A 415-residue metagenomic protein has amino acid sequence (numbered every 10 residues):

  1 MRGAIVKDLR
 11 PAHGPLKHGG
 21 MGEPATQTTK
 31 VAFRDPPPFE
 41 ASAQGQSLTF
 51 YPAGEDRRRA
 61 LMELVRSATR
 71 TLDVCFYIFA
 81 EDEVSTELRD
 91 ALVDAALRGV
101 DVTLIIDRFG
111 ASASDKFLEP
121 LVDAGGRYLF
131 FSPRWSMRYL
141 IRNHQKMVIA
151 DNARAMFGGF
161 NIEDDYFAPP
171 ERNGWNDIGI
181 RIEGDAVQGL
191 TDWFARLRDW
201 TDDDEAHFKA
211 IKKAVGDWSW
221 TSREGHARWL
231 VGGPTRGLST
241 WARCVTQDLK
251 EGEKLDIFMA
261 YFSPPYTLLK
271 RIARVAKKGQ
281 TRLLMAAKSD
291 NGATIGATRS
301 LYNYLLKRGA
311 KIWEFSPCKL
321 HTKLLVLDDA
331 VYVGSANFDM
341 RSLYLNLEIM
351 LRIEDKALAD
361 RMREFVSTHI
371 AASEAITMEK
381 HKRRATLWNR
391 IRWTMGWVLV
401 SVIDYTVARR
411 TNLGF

Functional and structural regions predicted by a protein language model:
I5-F415: Charged, low-complexity intrinsically disordered terminal segments
